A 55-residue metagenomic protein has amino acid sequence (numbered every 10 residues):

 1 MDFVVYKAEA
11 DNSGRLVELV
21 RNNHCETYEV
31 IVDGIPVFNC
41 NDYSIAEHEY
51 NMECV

Functional and structural regions predicted by a protein language model:
M1-E29: Short N-terminal "domain-start" leader segments that mark the transition from disordered tails or signal peptides into
E26-V55: A short, charged, amphipathic alpha-helix used as a generic interaction element across diverse proteins
